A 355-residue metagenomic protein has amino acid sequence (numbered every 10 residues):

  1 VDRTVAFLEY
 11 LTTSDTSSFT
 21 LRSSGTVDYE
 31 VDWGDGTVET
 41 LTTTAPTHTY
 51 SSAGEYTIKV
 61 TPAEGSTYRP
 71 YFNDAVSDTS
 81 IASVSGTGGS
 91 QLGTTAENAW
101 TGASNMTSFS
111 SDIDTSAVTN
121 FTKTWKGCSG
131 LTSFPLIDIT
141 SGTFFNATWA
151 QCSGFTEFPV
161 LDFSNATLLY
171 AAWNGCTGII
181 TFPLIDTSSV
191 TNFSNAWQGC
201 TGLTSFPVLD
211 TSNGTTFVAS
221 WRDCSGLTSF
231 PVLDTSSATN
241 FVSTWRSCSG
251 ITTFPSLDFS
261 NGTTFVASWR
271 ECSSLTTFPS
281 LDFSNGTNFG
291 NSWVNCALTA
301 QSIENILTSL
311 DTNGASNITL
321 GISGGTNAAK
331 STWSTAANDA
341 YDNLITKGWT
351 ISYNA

Functional and structural regions predicted by a protein language model:
V1-A355: Negatively charged
